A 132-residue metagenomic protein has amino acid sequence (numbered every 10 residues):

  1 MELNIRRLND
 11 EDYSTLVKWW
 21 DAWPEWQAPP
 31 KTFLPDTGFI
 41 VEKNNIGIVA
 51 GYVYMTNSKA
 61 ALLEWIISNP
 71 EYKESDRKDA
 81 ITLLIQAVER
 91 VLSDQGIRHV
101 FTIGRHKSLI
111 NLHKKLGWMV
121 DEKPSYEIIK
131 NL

Functional and structural regions predicted by a protein language model:
M1-P29: Short amphipathic alpha-helix that is part of the acyltransferase structural core
I40, I46-M55, A61-E64: Conserved beta-strand in the GNAT
K59-D76, Y126: Conserved acetyl-CoA binding element of GNAT-fold acetyltransferases
E74-R90: Conserved acetyl-CoA-binding loop-helix of GNAT-fold acetyltransferases
V100-N111: Conserved beta-strand-loop-alpha-helix junction that forms the acyl-donor binding cleft
I103, M119-L132: Conserved catalytic-core motifs of GNAT/GCN5-like acyltransferases
N111-W118: Conserved active-site tyrosine of GNAT-family acetyltransferases
